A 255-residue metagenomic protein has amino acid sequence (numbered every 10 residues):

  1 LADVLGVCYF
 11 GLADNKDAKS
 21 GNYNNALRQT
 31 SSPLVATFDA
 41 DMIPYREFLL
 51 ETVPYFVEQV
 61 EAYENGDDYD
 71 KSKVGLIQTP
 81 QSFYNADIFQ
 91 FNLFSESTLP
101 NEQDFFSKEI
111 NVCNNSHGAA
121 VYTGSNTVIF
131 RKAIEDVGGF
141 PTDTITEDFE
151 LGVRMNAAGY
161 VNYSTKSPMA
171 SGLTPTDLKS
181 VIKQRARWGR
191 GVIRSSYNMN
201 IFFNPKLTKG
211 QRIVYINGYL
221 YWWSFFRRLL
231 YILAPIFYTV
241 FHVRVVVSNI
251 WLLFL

Functional and structural regions predicted by a protein language model:
V4-G6, A158: Short, structured coil segments at secondary-structure junctions
G6, F10-L34, R46-I145, L178-Q211 (+1 more regions): Long helical/loop segments within the catalytic core of UDP-sugar-dependent glycosyltransferases, especially the large
A40-M42, E147: Short acidic donor-binding/metal-coordinating loop in glycosyltransferase active sites
D143, G152-A170: Catalytic donor-sugar/metal-binding loop of nucleotide-sugar-dependent glycosyltransferases
K166-S180: Active-site donor/metal-binding and catalytic loop motifs of nucleotide-sugar-dependent glycosylation enzymes
Y221-L255: Membrane-embedded multi-pass helical conduit in multi-pass membrane proteins, especially envelope-biosynthetic
